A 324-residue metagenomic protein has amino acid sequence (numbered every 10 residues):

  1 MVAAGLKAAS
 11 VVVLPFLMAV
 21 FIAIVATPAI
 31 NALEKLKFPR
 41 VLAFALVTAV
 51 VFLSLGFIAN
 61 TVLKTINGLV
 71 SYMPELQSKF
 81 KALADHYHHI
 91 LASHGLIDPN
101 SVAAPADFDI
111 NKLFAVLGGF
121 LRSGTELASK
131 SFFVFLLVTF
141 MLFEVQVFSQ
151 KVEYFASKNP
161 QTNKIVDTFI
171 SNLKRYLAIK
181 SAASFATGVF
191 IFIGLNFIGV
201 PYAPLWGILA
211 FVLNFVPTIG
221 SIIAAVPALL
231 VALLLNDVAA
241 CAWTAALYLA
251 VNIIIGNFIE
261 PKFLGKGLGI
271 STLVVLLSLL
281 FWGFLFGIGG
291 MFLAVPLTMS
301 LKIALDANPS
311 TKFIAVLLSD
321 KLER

Functional and structural regions predicted by a protein language model:
M1, G5, A45-I58, A128-F135 (+13 more regions): Generic alpha-helical transmembrane segments of integral inner-membrane proteins, especially permease/transport modules
M1-K64, I303-R324: Anchoring transmembrane alpha helix of integral membrane proteins
A9-P15, F197-I208, N236-T244, I270-V275 (+1 more regions): Membrane-water interface of transmembrane alpha-helices in multipass transporters/channels
A29-L36, L42, F57-F133, F143-Q146 (+1 more regions): Juxtamembrane membrane-interface segments in integral membrane proteins
F38-V47, D98-P99, N159-N163, Y202 (+4 more regions): Membrane-interface starts of transmembrane alpha-helices
R40-L53, S71-P74, S93-D109, R175-G188 (+3 more regions): Juxtamembrane/interfacial segments around transmembrane helices
E126-L233, V238-T244: Alpha-helical transmembrane segments and their immediate interhelical loop/hinge regions in multi-pass membrane
A245-R324: Hydrophobic alpha-helical transmembrane segments of membrane transport and translocation systems, primarily multi-pass
